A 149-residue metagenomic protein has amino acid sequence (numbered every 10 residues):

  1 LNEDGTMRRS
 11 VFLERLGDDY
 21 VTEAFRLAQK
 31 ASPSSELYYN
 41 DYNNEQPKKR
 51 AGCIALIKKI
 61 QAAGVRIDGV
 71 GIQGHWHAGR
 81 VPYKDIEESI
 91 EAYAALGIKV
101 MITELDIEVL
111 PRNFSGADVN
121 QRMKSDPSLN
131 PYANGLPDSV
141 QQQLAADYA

Functional and structural regions predicted by a protein language model:
L1-S34, D41-I54, R80-E88: Active-site cleft segment of glycoside hydrolase catalytic domains centered on the general acid/base Glu
R8-V11, I57, G135, S139: A general structural-boundary detector
K30-A31, E36-Y39, Q61-A62, R66-G69 (+1 more regions): Substrate-binding and catalytic surfaces of secreted/luminal carbohydrate-active proteins
I54-Q61: Short, well-ordered amphipathic alpha-helices
